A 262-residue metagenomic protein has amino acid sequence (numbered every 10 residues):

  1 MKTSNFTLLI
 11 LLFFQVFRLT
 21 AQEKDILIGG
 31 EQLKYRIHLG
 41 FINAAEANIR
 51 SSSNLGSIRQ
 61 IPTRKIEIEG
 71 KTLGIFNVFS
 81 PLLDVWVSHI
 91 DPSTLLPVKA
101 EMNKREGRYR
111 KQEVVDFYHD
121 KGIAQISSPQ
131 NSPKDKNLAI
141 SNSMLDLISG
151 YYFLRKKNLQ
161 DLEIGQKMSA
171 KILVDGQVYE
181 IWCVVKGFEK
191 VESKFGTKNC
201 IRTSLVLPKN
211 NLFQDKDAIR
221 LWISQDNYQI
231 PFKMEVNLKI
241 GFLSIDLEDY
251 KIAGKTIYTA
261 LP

Functional and structural regions predicted by a protein language model:
M1-K24: Bacterial Sec-dependent N-terminal signal peptides
L9-L12, G30, D146-I148: Alpha-helical structural elements
Q22-H119, N158-P262: Acidic, serine/threonine-rich low-complexity disordered tracts
E113-R155: Hydrophobic, well-structured mid-protein blocks that either form specific transmembrane helices
